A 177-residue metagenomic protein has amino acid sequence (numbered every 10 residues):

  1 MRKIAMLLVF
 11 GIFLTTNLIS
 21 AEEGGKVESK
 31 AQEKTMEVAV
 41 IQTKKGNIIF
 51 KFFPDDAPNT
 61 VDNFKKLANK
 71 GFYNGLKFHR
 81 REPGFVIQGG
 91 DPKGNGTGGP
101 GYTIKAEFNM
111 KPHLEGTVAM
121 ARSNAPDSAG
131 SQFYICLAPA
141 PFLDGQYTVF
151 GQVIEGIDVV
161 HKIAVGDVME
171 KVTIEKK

Functional and structural regions predicted by a protein language model:
R2-K177: Cyclophilin-like peptidyl-prolyl cis-trans isomerases
